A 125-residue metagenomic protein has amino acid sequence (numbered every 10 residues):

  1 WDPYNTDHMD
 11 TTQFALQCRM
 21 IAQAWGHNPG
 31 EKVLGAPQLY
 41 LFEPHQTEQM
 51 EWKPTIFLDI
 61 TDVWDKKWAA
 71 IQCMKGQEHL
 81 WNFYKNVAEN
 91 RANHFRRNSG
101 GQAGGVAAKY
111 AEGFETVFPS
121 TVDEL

Functional and structural regions predicted by a protein language model:
W1-L125: Metal-dependent de-N-acetylase/amidase catalytic core
